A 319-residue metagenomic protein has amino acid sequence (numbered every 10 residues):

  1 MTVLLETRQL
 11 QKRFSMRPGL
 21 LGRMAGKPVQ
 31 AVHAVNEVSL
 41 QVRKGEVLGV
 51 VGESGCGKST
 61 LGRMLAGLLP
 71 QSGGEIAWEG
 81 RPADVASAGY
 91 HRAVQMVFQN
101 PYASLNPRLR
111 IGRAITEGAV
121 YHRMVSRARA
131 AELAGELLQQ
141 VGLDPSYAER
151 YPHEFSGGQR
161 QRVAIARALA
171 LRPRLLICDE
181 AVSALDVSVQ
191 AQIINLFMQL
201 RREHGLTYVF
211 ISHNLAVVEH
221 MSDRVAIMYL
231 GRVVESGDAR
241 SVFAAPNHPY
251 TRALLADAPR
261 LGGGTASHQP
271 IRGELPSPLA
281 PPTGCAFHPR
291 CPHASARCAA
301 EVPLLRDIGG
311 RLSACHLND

Functional and structural regions predicted by a protein language model:
V3, M16-G26, A31, D238-D319: Short catalytic/signature loops enriched in Gly
A66: Helix-to-loop junction immediately C-terminal to a conserved catalytic motif
G74-D84, Y90: Conserved ABC transporter NBD signature motif
R129-S146, L255-A256: Conserved ABC ATPase "signature" region
Y151-F155, Q159: Conserved ABC ATPase signature
A170-R174: A short, proline-enriched helix->beta-strand linker immediately N-terminal to the Walker B motif in ABC-type P-loop
I177, A181, L185-A266: P-loop NTP-binding/switch modules centered on Walker-like glycine-rich loops
